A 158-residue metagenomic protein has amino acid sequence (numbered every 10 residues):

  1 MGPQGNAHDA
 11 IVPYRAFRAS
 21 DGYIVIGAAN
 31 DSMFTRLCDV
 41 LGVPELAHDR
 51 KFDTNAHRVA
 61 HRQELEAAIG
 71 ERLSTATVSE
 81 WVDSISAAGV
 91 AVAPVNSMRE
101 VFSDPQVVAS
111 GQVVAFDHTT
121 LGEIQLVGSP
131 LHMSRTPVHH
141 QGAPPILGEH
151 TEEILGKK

Functional and structural regions predicted by a protein language model:
M1, D104-H118: Short, surface-exposed loop/helix-turn segments at secondary-structure junctions that function as lids/hinges flanking
Q4-D9, Y14-A16, L121-I124, A143-I146: Short Gly/Pro-enriched turn/cap motifs at secondary-structure boundaries
A7, V12-A88, V92: Aromatic-enriched alpha-helical interface/lid elements that frame and gate functional surfaces
D31-S32, E100, L131, V138: Short, glycine-/Ser/Thr-/acidic-enriched flexible segments
D53, D117-K158: Flexible, small-/acidic-enriched active-site or ligand-binding loops
S86-V107: Conserved PLP cofactor-binding pocket of PLP-dependent enzymes
